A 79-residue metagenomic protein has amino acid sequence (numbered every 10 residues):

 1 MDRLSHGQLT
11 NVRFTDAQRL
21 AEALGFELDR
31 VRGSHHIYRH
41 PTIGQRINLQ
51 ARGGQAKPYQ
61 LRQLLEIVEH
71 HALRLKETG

Functional and structural regions predicted by a protein language model:
M1-R32, P41-G79: Basic nucleic-acid-binding interfaces
H36-Y38: Ser/Thr-rich, low-complexity intrinsically disordered terminal regions
